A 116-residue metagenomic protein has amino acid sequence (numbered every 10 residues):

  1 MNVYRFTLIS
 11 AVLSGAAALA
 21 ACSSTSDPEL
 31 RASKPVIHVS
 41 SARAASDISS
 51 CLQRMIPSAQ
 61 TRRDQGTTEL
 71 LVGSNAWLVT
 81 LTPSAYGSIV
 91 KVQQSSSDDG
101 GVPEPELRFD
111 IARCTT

Functional and structural regions predicted by a protein language model:
M1-A11: Bacterial N-terminal signal peptides that target proteins for export
A18-A21: C-terminal motif of bacterial Sec signal peptides marking the signal peptidase cleavage site
S23-T25: Bacterial signal peptide processing site
P28-V36: Short, low-complexity, disordered segments immediately C-terminal to signal peptides in bacterial exported proteins
H38-L78: Post-signal-peptide N-terminal segment of Sec-exported extracytoplasmic proteins
W77-Q93: Amphipathic N-proximal alpha-helical interface segments
S95-T116: C-terminal partner/receptor-binding element of secreted or periplasmic proteins
